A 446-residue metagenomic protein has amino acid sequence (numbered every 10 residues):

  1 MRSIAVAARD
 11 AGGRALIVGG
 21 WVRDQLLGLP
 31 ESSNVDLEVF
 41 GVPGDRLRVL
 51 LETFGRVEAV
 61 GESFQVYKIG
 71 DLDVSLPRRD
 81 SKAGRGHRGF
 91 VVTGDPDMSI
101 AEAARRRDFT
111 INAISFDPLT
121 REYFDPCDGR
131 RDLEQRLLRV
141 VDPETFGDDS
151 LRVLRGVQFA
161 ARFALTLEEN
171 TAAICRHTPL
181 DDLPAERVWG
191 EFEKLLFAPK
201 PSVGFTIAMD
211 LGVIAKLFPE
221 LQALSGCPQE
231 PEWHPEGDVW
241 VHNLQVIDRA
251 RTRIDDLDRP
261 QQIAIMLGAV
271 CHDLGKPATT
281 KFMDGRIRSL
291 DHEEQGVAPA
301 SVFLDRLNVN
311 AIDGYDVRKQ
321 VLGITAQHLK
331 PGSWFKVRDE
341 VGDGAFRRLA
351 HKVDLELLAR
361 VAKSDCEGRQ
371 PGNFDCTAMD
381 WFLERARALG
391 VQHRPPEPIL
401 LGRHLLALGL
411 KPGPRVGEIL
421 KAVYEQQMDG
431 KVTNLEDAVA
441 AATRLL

Functional and structural regions predicted by a protein language model:
M1-L446: Catalytic cores of the polymerase beta-like nucleotidyltransferase superfamily and closely associated nucleotide
